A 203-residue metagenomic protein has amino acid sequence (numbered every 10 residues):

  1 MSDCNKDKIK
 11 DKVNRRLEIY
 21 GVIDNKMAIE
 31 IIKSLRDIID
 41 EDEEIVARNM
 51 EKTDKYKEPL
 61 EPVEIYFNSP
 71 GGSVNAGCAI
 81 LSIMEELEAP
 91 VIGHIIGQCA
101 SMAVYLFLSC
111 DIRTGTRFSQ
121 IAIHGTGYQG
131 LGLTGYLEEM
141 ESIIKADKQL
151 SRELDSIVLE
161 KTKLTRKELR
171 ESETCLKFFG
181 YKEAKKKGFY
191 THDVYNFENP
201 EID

Functional and structural regions predicted by a protein language model:
M1-D203: Terminal-region recognition feature
